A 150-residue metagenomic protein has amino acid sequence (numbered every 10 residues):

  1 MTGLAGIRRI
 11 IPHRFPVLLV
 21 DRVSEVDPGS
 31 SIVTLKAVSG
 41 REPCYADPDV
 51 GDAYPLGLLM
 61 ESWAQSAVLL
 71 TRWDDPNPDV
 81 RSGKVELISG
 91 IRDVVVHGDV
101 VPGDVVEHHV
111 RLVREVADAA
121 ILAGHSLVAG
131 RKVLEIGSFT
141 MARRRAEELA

Functional and structural regions predicted by a protein language model:
M1, V68-E107, I136: Hydrophobic beta-strand-centered segment that forms part of the acyl-chain substrate-binding groove
T2-R14: Short aromatic-glycine motifs in intrinsically disordered, low-complexity regions
P12-L19, P102-E107: Short coil-to-beta-strand transition motifs
F15-Y54: Catalytic strand-loop segment that frames the active site of acyl-thioester-processing enzymes
D21-S24, R92, H97, R111-V113 (+1 more regions): Conserved positions in beta-strands of structured domains
D47-L70, I88: Compact, glycine-rich, soluble single-domain proteins
R72, V100-A150: HotDog/MaoC-like acyl-thioester-processing domains
